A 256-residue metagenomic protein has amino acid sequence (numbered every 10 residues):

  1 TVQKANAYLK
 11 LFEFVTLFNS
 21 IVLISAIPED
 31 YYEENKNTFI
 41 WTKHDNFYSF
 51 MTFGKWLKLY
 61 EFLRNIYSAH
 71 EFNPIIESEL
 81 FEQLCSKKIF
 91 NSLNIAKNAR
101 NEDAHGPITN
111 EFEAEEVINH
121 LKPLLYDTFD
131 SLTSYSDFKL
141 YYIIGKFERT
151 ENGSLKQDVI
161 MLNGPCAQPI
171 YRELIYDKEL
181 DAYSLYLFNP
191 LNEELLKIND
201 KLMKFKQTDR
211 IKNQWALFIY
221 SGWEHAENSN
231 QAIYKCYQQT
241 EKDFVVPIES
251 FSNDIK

Functional and structural regions predicted by a protein language model:
T1, H105-G106: Short, charged/polar, low-complexity loop and linker segments that flank or interrupt alpha-helical bundles
T1-I95, E115-L140, E148-Q157, D181: Feature for intrinsically disordered/low-complexity regulatory segments and propeptides
K87-I95, G106-K256: Polyanionic, low-complexity intrinsically disordered segments
R100-D103: Catalytic palm active-site di-aspartate
